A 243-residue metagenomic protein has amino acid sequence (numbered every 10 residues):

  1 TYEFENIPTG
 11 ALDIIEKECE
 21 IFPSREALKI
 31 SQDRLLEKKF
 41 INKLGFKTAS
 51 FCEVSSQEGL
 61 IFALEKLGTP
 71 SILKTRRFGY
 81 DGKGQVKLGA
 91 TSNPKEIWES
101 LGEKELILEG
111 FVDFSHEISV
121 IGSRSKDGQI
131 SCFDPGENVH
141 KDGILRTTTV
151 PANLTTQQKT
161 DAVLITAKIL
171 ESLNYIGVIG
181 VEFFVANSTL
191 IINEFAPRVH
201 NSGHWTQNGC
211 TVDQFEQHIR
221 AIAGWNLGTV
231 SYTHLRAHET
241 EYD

Functional and structural regions predicted by a protein language model:
T1-F62, K66-L67, F78-G79: Conserved N-proximal alpha/beta basic substrate-recognition cap immediately N-terminal to, or forming the N-lobe
I41-F46, R76-G82, K141-V150: Acidic/polar active-site rim loop that often engages polyanionic ligands
L88-V181, V185: Internal nucleotide-binding/catalytic subdomain
G143-A152, E194-Q207: Short, flexible active-site loops
N174-H204: Conserved metal-phosphate-binding beta-hairpin within the catalytic cores of diverse ATP-dependent phosphoryl-transfer
N201-A223: Gly/Ser/Thr-rich active-site loops/lids in small-molecule metabolic enzymes that frequently grip phosphoryl groups
H234-D243: Single conserved hydrophobic/aromatic residue that forms the stacking wall/gate of nucleotide- or nucleobase-binding
